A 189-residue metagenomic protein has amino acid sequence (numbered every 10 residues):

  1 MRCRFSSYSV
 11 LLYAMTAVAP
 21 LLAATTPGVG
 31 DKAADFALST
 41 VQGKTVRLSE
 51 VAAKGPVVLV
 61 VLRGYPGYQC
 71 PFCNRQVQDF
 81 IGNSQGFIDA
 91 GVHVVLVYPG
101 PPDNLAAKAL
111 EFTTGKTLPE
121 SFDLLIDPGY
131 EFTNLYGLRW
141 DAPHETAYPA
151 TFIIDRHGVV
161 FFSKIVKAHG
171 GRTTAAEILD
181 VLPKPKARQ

Functional and structural regions predicted by a protein language model:
M1-L11: Bacterial N-terminal signal peptides that target proteins for export
S9-P20: Bacterial N-terminal signal peptides
L22-E50, R75, D79: N-terminal "domain-start" segment that seeds a small globular fold
S49-Q78: Short active-site neighborhood of thiol/selenol oxidoreductases, capturing the structured segment around
Q69-E120, E131-T133: Structural microenvironment flanking redox-active thiols in thiol-disulfide oxidoreductases
P119-F122, R139-F152: Structural micro-motif
T146-Q189: Thiol-/selenol-based redox modules, centered on thioredoxin-like and closely related oxidoreductase domains
